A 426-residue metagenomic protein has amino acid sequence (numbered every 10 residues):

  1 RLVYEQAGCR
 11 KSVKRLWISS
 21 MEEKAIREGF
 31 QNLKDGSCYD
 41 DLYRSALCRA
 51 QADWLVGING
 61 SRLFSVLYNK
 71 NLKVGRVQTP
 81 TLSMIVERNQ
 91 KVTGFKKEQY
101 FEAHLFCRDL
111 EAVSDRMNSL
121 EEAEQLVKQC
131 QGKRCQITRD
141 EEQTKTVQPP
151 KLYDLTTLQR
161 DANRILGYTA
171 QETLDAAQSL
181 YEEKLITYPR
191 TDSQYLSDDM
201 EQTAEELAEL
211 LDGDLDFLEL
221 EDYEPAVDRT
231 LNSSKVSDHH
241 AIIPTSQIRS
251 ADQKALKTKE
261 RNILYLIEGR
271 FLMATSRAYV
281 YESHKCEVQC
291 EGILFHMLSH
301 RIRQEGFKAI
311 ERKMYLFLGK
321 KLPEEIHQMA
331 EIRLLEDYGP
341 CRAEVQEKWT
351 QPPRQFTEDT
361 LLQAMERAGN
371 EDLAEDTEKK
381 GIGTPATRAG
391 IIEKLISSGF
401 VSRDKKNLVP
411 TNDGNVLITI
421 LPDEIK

Functional and structural regions predicted by a protein language model:
R1-E366, L373-F400, K405-L408, N412-L417 (+1 more regions): Toprim catalytic domain recognition across nucleic-acid enzymes
I425: Conserved phosphoryl-transfer catalytic core
